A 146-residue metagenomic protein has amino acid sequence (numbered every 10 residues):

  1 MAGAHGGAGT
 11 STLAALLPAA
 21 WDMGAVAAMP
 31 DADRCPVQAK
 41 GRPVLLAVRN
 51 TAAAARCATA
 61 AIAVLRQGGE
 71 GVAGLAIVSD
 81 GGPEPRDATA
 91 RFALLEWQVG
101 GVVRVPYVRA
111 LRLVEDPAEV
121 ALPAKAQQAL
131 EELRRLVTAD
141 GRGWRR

Functional and structural regions predicted by a protein language model:
M1-W21: Glycine-rich phosphate-binding P-loop
A15-L17, A60, R86-Q98: Short, aromatic/basic amphipathic alpha-helical patches
A19-M29: Post-Walker A helix-loop "phosphate-sensing" segment adjacent to the P-loop in P-loop NTPases
A27-N50, I62-L65, G69-G74: Inter-motif core of Ras-like GTPase G domains
R42-C57, G81-P85: Conserved Switch II/interswitch segment of TRAFAC-class P-loop GTPases
Q67-A73, Q128, R134-R146: Acidic-aromatic/histidine active-site loop/patch
F92-V120: Beta-strand-loop-alpha "switch" segments that mediate conformational coupling across diverse proteins
D116-R134: C-terminal boundary of histidine-terminating zinc-finger modules
